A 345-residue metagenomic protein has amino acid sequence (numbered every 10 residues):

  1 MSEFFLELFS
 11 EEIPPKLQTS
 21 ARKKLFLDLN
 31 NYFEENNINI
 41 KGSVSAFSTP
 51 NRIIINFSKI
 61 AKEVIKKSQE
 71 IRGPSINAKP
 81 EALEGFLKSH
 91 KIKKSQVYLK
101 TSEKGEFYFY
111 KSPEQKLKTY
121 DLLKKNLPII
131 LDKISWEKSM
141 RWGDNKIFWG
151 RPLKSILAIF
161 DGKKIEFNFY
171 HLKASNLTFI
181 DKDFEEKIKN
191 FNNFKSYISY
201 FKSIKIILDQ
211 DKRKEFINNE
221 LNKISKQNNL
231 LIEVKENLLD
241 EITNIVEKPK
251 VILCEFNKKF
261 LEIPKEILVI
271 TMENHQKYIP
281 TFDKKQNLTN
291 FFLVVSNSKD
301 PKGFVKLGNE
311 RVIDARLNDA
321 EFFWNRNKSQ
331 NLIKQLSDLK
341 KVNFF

Functional and structural regions predicted by a protein language model:
M1-E3, N331-L332: Short coil-to-beta-strand
S2-L268, Q286: Long, basic N-terminal domains or extensions that often function in RNA/ssDNA interaction or organelle/cellular
E233-F345: Catalytic nucleotidyl-transfer cores of nucleotide-processing enzymes
